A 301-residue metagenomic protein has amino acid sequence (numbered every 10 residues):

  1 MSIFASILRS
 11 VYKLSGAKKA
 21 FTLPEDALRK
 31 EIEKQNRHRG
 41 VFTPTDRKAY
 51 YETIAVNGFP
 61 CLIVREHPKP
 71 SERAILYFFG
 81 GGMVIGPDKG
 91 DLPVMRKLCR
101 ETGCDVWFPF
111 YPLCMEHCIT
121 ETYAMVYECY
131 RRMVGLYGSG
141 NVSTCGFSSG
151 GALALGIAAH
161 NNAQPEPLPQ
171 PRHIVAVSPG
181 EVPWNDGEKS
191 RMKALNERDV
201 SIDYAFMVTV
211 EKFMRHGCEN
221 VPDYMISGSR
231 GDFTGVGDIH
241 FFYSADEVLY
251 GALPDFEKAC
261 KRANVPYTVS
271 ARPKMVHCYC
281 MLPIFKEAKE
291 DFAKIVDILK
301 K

Functional and structural regions predicted by a protein language model:
M1-H67, V236: A glycine/proline-hinged amphipathic helix-loop "lid/cap" segment that gates access to hydrophobic ligand pockets
E52, V56-L62, E66-K301: Alpha/beta-hydrolase superfamily serine-hydrolase fold, recognizing
